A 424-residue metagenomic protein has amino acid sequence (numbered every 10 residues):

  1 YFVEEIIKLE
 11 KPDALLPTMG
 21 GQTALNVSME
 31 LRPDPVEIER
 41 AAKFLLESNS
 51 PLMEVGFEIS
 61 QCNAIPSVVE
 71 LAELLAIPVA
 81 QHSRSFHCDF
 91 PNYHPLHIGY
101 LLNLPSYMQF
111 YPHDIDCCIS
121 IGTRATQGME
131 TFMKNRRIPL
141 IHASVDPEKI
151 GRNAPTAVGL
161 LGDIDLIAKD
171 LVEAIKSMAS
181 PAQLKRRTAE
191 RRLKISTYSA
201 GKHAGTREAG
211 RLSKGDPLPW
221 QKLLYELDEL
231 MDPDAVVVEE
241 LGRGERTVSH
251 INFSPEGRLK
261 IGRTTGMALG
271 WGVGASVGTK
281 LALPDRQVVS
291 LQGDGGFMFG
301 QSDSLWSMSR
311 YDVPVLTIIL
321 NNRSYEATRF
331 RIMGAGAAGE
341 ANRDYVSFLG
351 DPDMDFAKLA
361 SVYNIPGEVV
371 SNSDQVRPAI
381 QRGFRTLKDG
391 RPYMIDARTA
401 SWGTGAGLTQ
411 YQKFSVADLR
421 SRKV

Functional and structural regions predicted by a protein language model:
Y1-I7, K43, R84-L193, I380-F384: Glycine-rich, acidic loop regions that bind phosphate or pyrophosphate groups
Y1-K43: N-terminal beta-alpha lobe that positions the nucleotide/phosphoryl donor in ATP/NTP-coupled carboxylate activation
I7-P12, E37-P51, L71, P112-D114 (+3 more regions): Glycine-rich phosphate/diphosphate-binding loops that line cofactor/substrate pockets in enzymes
Q22-P33, I65-V68, E130-F132, S249 (+1 more regions): Short Gly/Thr/Asp-enriched flexible loops that form oxyanion-binding sites at enzyme active sites
D34-E47, A204, G210, L419-R420: Conformationally flexible catalytic loops at phosphate/diphosphate-handling active centers
F57-I141, S254-R286, G300-D303, G334 (+1 more regions): Glycine-rich, anion-gripping cofactor-binding loops and their flanking helix/strand elements in enzyme active sites
N103, P112-D114, G151-N153, G159-L161 (+2 more regions): Thiamine diphosphate
L193-K280: Active-site diphosphate/adenylate-binding microenvironment
